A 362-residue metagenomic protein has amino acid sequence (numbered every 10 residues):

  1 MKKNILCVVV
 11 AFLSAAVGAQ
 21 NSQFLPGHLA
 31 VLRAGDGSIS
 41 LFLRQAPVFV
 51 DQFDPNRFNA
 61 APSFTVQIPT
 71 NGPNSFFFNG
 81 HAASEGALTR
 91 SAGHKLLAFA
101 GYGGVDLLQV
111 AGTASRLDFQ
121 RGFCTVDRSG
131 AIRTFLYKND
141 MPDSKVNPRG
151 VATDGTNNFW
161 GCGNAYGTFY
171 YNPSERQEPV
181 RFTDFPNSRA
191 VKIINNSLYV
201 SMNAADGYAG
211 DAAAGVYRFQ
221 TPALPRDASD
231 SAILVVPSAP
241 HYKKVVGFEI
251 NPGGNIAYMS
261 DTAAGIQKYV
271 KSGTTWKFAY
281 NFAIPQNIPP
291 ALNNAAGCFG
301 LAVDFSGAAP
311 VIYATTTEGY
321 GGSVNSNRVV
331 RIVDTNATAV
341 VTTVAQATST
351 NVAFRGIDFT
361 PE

Functional and structural regions predicted by a protein language model:
P26-L29, H94-K95, T156-N157, N196 (+2 more regions): Short coil/turn segments that connect the beta-strands within blades of beta-propeller domains
G27-F42, F99-D118, N203-A214, T317-V329: Short, conserved, GDST-rich strand-edge loop motifs in beta-rich repeat architectures
Q45-A46, P73-L96, A100, P142-D154 (+5 more regions): Signature of short aromatic-glycine-proline-rich micro-motifs recurring in repeat-based ectodomains
A46-P55, L117-S129, V216-R218, R328-V333: Beta-propeller blade signature
A61-H81, G130-K145, P222-Y242, Y280-A295 (+1 more regions): Surface-exposed loop and turn segments in beta-propeller and other repeat-based domains that flank or scaffold
A114-T156, G163-A165: Asp-box/WD-like beta-propeller blade repeats and closely related beta-sheet repeat scaffolds
H241-V330: Loop/turn-rich, solvent-exposed surfaces of beta-rich toroidal or solenoidal domains
Y320-E362: Blade-level signature of beta-propeller repeat domains, shared across WD40, Kelch, NHL, RCC1 and BNR/Asp-box propellers
